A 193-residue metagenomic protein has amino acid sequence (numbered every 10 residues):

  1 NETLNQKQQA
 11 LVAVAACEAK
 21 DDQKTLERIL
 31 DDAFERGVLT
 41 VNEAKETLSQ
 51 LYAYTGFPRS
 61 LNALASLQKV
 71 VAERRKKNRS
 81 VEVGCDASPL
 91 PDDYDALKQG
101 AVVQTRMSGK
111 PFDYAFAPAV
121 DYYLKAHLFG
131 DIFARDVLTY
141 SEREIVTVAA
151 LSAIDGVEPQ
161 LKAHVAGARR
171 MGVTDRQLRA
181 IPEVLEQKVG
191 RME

Functional and structural regions predicted by a protein language model:
N1-Q8, A16-E43, Y52-Y140, K162 (+2 more regions): Acidic, glycine/proline-rich low-complexity segments that act as flexible tails and inter-domain linkers
Q8-K20, S141-V157: Amphipathic, charged-and-aliphatic alpha-helical interface segments that function as noncatalytic docking
T47-L48: Amphipathic alpha-helical elements of HEAT/ARM-like alpha-solenoid repeat scaffolds that form extended
